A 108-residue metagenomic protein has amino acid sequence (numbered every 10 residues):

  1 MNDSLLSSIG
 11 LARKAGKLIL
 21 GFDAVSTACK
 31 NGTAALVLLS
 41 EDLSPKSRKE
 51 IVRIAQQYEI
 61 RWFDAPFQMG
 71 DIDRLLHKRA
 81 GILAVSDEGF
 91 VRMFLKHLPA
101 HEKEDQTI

Functional and structural regions predicted by a protein language model:
M1-N2, D23, K103-I108: Polybasic, low-complexity intrinsically disordered tails and interdomain linkers
S4, K46, F67, G89 (+1 more regions): Charged, alpha-helix-enriched surfaces in structured cytosolic catalytic cores of large nucleotide-utilizing machines
S4-L39: N-terminal first-folded block
S7, D23, T27, K49-R53 (+3 more regions): Solvent-exposed alpha-helical segments within well-ordered globular domains of core cellular machineries
K30-R53, E59-R61: N-terminal positively charged helical leader segments and presequences
E41, P66, D87: Short secondary-structure boundary segments
R53-A80: Mid-chain, well-packed structural core segment of small domains
G70-I108: C-terminal structural segments of small proteins and small subunits
